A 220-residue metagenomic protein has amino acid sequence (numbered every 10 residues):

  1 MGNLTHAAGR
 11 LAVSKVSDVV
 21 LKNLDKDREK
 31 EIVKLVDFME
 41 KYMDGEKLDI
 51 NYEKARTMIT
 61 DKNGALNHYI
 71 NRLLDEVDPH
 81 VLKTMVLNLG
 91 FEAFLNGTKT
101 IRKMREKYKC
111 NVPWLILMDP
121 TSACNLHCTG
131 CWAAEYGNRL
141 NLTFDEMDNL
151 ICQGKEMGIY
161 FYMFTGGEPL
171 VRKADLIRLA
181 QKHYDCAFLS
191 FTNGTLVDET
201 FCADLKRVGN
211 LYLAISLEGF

Functional and structural regions predicted by a protein language model:
M1-A65: Auxiliary Fe-S-binding modules of radical SAM enzymes
L11, K30, E53, G64 (+6 more regions): Generic alpha-helical secondary structure signal
G64-L117: N-terminal [4Fe-4S]-dependent radical SAM core
N96-T98, K107-Y108, T129-C131, G154-E156 (+2 more regions): A short alpha-helix capping/helix-coil boundary motif
R102-K103, E135-G137, C186-F188: A short, structure-level motif marking secondary-structure boundaries and short turns
K109-N111, L115-F144: Canonical Radical SAM [4Fe-4S] cluster-binding loop centered on the CxxxCxxC motif and its immediate flanking residues
F144-F164, R172-F220: Radical SAM/AdoMet-radical enzyme domain recognition
